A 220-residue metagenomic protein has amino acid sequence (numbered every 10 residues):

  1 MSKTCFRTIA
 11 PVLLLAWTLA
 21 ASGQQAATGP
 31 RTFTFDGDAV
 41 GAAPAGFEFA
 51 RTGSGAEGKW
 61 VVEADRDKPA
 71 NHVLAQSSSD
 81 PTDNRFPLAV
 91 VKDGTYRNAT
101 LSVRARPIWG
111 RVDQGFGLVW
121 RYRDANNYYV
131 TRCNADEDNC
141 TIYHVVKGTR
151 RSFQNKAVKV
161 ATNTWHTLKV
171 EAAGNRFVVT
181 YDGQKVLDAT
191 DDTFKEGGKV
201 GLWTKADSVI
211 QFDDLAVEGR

Functional and structural regions predicted by a protein language model:
M1-V12: Bacterial N-terminal signal peptides that target proteins for export
Q24-G53, D213-D214: Extracellular carbohydrate-recognition regions
A26-T32, F194-R220: Ligand-recognition surfaces built from glycine- and aromatic
F35, L101-V103, T164-V179: Short tryptophan-centered beta-strand motifs in secreted/extracellular beta-sheet-rich domains of glycan-recognition
V40, Q76-I142, V146: Secretory/extracellular carbohydrate-interaction modules and structurally similar beta-sandwich "look-alikes"
A42-A75, T82-R85: Extracellular glycan-recognition surfaces and repeat-rich motifs
V146-T167: Short, aromatic/His-centered strand-loop micro-motif at the edge of beta-sheets
N175, T180-K199: Short, solvent-exposed beta-strand-to-loop segments that form ligand-recognition rims of beta-rich domains
